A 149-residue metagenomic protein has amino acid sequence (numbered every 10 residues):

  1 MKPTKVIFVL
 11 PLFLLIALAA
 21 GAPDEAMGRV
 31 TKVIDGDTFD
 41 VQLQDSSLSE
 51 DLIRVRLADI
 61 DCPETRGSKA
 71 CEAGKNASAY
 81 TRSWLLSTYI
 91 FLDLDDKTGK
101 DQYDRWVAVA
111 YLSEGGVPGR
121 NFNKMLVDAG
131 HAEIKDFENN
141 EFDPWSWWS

Functional and structural regions predicted by a protein language model:
M1-K2: N-terminal secretory signal peptides that target proteins for export/translocation
K5-P11, L15-S149: Small beta-barrel nucleic-acid-binding modules, primarily SNase/OB-fold domains and secondarily Tudor-like barrels
